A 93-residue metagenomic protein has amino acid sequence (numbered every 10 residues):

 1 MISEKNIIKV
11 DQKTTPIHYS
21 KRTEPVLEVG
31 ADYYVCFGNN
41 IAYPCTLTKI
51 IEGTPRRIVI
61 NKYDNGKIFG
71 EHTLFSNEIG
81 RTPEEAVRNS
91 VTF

Functional and structural regions predicted by a protein language model:
I2-V10, Y63-F93: Intrinsically disordered, low-complexity, charged/polar segments
I2-V29: Mixed-charge, Lys/Arg-rich low-complexity intrinsically disordered regions
T15-P16, E24, L47-K49, P55 (+3 more regions): N-terminal compositionally biased, intrinsically disordered segments and leader/signal-like regions
I41-L74: Basic/aromatic-rich interaction segments and small domains that mediate binding to polyanionic partners
